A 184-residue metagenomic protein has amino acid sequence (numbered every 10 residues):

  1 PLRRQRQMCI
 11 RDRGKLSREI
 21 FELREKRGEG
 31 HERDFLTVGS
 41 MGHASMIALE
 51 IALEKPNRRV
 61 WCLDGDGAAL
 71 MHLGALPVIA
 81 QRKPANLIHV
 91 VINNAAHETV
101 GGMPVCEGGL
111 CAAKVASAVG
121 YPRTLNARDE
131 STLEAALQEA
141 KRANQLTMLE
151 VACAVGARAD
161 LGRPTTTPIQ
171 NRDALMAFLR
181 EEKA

Functional and structural regions predicted by a protein language model:
P1-I10: Single conserved hydrophobic/aromatic residue that forms the stacking wall/gate of nucleotide- or nucleobase-binding
Q7, A143-A184: Glycine/aspartate-rich loop-and-adjacent alpha/beta segment that forms the canonical ThDP
R11-R13, L36-T37, C62, L125-A127 (+1 more regions): General beta-strand structural signal in soluble alpha/beta enzymes
R13-S17, N94-A96, A152-A157: Glycine-rich beta-alpha junction loops
I20-R24, V100-P104, A159-P164: Short acidic, glycine/serine/threonine-rich loops at helix termini
F21-N94: Thiamine diphosphate
I92-G102: Long, charge-dense
M103-A136: Conserved thiamine diphosphate
